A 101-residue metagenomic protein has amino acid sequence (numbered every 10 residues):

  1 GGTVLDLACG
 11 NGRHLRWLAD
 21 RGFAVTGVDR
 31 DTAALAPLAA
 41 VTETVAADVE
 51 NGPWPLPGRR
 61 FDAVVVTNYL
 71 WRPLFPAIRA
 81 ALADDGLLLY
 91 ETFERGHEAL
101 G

Functional and structural regions predicted by a protein language model:
G2-G10: Conserved class I S-adenosyl-L-methionine
L5, T26, V45, V65 (+1 more regions): Conserved Rossmann-like nucleotide-binding pocket used by diverse enzymes that bind dinucleotide cofactors
R13-N51: Class I SAM-dependent methyltransferase SAM/SAH-binding core
P55-A63: A short acidic, Gly/Pro-enriched loop at the edge of an enzyme's catalytic core that lines a small-molecule cofactor
D62-F75: A short SAM/SAH-binding and catalytic strip from SAM-dependent methyltransferases
F75-D84: A short glycine-rich, Lys/Arg-flanked "PGG" loop and its adjoining helix->strand segment in the class I
G86-F93: Conserved beta-strand signature within the Rossmann-like core of class I S-adenosyl-L-methionine
E98-G101: Acceptor-substrate binding/catalytic loop of class I
